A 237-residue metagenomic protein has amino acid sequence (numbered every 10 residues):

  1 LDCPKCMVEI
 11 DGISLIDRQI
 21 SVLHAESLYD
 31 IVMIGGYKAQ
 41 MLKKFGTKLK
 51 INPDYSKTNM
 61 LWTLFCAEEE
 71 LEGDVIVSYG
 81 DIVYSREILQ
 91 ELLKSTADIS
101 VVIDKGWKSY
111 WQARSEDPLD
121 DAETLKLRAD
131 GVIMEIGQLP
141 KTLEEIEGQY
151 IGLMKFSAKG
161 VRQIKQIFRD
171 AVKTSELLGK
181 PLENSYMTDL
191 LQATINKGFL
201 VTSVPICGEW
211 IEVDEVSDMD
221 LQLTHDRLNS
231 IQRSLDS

Functional and structural regions predicted by a protein language model:
L1-C6: Short alpha-helical oligomerization interface
M7, L125-L127, S203: A structural signal for short hydrophobic beta-strand segments in well-ordered beta-sheet cores
E9, I13-V77, P181: Conserved N-terminal catalytic core of the sugar/cofactor nucleotidyltransferase
A39-L42, S85-R86, T188: Short, well-ordered alpha-helical microsegments
K44-F45, R86-I167, A171: Conserved core of the sugar-phosphate nucleotidyltransferase
Y55-N59, K108-S109, W210-E212: A short acidic, often aromatic-flanked loop/helix-cap motif at beta-alpha or helix-coil junctions that lines enzyme
G80-I82: The conserved acidic donor/metal-binding loop of glycosyltransferases
I136-L139, L143-S237: Conserved alpha/beta core of the MobA/IspD/sugar-nucleotide pyrophosphorylase nucleotidyltransferase superfamily
